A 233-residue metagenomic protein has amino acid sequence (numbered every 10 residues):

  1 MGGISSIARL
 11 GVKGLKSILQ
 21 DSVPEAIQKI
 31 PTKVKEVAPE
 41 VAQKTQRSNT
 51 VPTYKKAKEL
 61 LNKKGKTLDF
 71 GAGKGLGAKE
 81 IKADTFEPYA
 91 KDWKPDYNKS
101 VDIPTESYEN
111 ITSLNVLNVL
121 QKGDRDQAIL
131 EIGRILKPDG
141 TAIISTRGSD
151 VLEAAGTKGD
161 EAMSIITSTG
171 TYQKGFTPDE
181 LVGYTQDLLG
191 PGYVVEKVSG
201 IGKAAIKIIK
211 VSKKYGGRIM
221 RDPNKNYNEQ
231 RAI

Functional and structural regions predicted by a protein language model:
M1-G2, Y215-G217, R221-P223, E229-Q230: Glycine-biased, low-complexity coil/linker segments
M1-K35: Hydrophobic, gly/ala-rich membrane-insertion helices/peptides used by toxins and envelope proteins
I30, V34-I103, T141-K213: Class I (Rossmann-like) S-adenosyl-L-methionine-dependent methyltransferase catalytic domain, capturing the SAM-binding
T112-N115: A conserved beta-strand element that flanks and buttresses the S-adenosyl-L-methionine
N118-K122: A short His-aromatic
D126-T141: A short glycine-rich, Lys/Arg-flanked "PGG" loop and its adjoining helix->strand segment in the class I
